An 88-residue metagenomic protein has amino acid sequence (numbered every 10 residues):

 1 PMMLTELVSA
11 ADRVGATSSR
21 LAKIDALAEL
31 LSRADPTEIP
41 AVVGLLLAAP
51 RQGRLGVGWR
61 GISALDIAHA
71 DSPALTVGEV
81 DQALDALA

Functional and structural regions predicted by a protein language model:
P1-A88: N-terminal nucleic-acid-engaging modules of covalent nucleotidyltransferase systems
